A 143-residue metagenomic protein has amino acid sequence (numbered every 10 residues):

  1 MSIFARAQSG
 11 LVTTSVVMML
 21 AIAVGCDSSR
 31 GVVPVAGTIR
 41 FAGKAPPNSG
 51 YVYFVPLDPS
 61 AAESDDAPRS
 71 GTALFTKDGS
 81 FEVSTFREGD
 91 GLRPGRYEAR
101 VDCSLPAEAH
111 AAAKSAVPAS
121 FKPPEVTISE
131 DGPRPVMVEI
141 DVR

Functional and structural regions predicted by a protein language model:
M1-V24: Sec-dependent bacterial lipoprotein signal peptides
C26-R143: Beta-strand-dominated extracellular/periplasmic modules and repeats in secreted or surface-exposed proteins
